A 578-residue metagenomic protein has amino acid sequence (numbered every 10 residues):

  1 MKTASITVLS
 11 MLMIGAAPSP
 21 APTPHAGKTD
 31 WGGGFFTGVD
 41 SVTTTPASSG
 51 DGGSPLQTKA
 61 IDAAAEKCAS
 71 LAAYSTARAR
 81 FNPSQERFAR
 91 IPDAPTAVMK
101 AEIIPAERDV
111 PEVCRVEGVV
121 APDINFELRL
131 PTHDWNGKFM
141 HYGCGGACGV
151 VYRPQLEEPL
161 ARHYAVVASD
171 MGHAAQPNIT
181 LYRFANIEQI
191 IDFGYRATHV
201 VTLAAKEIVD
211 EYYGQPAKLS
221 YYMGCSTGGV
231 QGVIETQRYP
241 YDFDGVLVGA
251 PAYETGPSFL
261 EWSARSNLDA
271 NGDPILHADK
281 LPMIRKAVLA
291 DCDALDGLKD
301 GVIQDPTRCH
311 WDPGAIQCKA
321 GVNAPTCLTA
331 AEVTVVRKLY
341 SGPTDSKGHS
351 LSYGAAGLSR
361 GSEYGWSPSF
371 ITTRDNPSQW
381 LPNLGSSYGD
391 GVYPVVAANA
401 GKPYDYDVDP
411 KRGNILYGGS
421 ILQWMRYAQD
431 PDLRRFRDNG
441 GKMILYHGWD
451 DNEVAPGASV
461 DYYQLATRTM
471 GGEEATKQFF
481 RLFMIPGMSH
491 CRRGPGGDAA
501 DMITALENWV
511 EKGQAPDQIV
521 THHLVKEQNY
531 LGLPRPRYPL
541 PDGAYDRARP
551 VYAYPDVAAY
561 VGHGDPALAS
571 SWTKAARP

Functional and structural regions predicted by a protein language model:
G27-G137, R153-P154, L298-K299, I303 (+3 more regions): Catalytic-loop region of hydrolases
N136, C144-P216, L260-E261, L268 (+2 more regions): Cap/lid segment of the alpha/beta-hydrolase catalytic domain
I190, I234-T236, Y241-T344, M484: A catalytic-pocket lid/entrance helix-loop region that shapes and gates access to the active site across common
Q215-S226: Alpha/beta-hydrolase fold nucleophile elbow
G224-I234: Glycine-rich nucleophile elbow surrounding the catalytic serine of serine-hydrolase chemistry
I444-H447: Short beta-strand/loop motif that positions the catalytic acidic residue of the alpha/beta-hydrolase fold
E453-G457: Conserved alpha/beta-hydrolase "acid-adjacent" motif
F479-R493, L524-Q528: Histidine-bearing beta->alpha loop at or near hydrolase active sites
